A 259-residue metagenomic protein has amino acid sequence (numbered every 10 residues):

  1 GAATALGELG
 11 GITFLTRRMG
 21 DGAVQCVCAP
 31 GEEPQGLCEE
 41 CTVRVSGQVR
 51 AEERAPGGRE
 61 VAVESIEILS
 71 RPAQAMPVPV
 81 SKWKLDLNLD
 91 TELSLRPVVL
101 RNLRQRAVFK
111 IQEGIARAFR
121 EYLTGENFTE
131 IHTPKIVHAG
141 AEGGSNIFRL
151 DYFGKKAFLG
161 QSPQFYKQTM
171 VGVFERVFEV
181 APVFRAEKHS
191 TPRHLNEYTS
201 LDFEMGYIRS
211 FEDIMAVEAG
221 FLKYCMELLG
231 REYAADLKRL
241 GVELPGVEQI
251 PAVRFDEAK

Functional and structural regions predicted by a protein language model:
A2-K259: Class II aminoacyl-tRNA synthetase catalytic cores and aaRS-like
